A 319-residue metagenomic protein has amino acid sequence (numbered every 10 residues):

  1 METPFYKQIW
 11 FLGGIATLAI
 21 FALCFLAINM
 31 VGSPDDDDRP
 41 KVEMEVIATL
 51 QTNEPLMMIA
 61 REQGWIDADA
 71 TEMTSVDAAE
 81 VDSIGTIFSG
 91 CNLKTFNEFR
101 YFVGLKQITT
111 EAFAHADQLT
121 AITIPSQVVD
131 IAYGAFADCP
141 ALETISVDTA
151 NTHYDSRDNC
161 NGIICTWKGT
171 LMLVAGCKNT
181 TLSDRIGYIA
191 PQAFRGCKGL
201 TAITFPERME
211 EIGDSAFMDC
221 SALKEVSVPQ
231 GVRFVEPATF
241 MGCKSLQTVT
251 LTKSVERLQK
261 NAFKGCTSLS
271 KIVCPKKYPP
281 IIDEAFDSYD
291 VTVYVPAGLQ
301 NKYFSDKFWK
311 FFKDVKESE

Functional and structural regions predicted by a protein language model:
T3-L18: N-terminal Sec-pathway targeting helices
T17-F25: Alpha-helical transmembrane segments
C24-D37: Hydrophobic single-pass membrane-insertion segments
D37-P55: N-terminal low-complexity, Pro/Thr/Ser-rich intrinsically disordered segments that act as propeptides or flexible
V46-Q51, D67-D82, C91-Q107, A116-D130 (+8 more regions): Structural signature of tandem-repeat unit edges
Q51-W65: Short, non-transmembrane alpha-helical segments in secretory-pathway proteins
T109-A112, Y133-A135, A190-A193, G213-A216 (+3 more regions): Consensus positions within tandem repeat domains that build extended binding/scaffold surfaces
E284-A285, N301-F312: Short, aromatic/basic amphipathic alpha-helical patches
